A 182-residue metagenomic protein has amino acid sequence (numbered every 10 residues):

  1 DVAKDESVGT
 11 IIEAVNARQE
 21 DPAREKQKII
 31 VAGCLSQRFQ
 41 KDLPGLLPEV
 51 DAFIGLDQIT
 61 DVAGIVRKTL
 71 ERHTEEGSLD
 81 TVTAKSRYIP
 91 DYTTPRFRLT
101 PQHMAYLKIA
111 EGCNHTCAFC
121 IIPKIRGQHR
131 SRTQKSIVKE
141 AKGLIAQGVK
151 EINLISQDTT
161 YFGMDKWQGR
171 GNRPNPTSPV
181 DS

Functional and structural regions predicted by a protein language model:
D1-F162: Proteins enriched for Cys/Gly/acidic motifs involved in redox and nucleic-acid/cofactor modification
S156-P174: Flexible glycine/acidic-rich beta-alpha junction loops that bind and position SAM and/or redox cofactors in anaerobic
P176-S182: Alpha-helix-loop-beta-strand connector modules within alpha/beta enzyme cores
